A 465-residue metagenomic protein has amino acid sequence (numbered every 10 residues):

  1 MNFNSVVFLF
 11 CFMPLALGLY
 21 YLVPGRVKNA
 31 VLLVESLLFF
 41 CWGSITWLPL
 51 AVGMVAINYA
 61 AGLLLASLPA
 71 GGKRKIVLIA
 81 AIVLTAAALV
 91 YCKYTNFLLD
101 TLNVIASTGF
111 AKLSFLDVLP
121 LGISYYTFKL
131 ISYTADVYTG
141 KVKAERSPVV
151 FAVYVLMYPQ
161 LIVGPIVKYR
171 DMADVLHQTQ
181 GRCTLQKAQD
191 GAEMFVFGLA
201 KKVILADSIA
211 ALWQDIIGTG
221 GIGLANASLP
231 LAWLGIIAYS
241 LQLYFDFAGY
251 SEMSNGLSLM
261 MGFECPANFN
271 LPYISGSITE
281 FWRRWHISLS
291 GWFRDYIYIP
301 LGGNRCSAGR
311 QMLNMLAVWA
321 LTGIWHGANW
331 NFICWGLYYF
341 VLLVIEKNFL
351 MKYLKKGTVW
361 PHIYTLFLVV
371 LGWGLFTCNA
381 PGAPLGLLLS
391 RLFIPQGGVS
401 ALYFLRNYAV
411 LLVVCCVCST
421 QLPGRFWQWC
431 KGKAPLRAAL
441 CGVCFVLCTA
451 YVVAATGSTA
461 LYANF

Functional and structural regions predicted by a protein language model:
M1-N464: Membrane-embedded transmembrane alpha-helical bundles that form the catalytic cores of multi-pass lipid-modifying
